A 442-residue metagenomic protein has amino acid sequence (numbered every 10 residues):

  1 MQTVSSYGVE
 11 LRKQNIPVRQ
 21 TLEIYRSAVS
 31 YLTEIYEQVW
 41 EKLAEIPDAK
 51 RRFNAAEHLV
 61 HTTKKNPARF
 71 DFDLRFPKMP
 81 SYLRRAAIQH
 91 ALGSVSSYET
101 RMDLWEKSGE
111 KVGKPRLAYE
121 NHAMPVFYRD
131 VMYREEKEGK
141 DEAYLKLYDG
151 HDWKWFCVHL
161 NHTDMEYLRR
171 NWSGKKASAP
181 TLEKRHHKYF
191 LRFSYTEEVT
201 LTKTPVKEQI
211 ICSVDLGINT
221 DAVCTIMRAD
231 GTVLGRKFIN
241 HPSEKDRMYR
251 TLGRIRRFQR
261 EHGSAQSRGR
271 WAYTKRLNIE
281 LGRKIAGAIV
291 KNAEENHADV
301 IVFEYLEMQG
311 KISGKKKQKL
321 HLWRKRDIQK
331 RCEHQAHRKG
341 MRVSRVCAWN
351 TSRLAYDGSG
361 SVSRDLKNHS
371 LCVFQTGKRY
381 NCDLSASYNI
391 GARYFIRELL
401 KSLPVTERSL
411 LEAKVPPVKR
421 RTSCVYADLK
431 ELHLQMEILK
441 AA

Functional and structural regions predicted by a protein language model:
M1-A442: Nucleic-acid substrate recognition interfaces
